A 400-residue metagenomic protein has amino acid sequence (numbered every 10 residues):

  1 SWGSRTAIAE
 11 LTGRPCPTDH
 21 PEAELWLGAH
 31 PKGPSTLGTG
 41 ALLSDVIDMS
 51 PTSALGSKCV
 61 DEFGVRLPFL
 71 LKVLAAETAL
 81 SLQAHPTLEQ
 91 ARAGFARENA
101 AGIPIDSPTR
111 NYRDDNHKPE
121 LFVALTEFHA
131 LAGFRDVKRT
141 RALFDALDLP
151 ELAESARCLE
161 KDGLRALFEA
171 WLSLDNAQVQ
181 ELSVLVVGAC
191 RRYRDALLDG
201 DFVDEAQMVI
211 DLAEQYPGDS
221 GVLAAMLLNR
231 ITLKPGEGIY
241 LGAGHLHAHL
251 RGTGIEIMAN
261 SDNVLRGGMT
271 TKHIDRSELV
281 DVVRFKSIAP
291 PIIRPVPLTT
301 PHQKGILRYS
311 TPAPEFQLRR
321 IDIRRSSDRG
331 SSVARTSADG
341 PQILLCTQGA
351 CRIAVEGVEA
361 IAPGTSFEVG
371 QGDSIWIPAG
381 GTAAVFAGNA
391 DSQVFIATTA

Functional and structural regions predicted by a protein language model:
S1-L198, T271-P291, L318-R320: Transition-metal
H20-E22, R66-L67, E77, N116-K118 (+3 more regions): A short beta-loop-beta micro-motif enriched in histidine and acidic residues
L27-K32, V73-E77, A84, P119-F128 (+5 more regions): Short, conserved beta-strand element in jelly-roll/cupin
V73-A79, P86-E89, D114-E120, T126-H129 (+4 more regions): Ligand-binding loop in jelly-roll beta-barrel domains
E160-R276: Contiguous mid-protein beta-loop-alpha structural module that forms a pocket-lining wall or clamp of enzyme active
R230-Y240, H245-L246, I255, I321 (+1 more regions): Short acidic-glycine-tyrosine-enriched beta hairpin
T253-R308: C-terminal, non-catalytic macromolecule-binding modules
H302-G305, P314-A338, V358-A360, G370: Conserved short histidine dyad/triad with adjacent acidic residue
